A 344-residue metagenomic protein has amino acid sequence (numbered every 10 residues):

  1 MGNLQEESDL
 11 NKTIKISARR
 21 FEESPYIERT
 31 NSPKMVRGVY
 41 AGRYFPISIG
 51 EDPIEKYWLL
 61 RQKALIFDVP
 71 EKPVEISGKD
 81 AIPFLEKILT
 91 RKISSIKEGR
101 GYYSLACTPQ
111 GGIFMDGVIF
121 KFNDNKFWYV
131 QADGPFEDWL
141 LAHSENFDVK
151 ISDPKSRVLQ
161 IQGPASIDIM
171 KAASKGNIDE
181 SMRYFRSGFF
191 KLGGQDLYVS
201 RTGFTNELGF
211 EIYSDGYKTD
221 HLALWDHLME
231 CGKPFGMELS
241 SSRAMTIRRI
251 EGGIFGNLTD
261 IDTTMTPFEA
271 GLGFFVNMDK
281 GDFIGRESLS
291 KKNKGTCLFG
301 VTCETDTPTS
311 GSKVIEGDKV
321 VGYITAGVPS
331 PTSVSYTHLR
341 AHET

Functional and structural regions predicted by a protein language model:
G2-S104, G112: Acidic, proline/glycine-enriched N-terminal capping motif
F21-I27, P33, G38-Y44, D148-N293: Glycine-rich, acidic
L59-I66, M115-N123, I151-S152, L197-G209: Residues forming anionic-ligand binding surfaces in small-molecule and nucleic-acid pockets of primarily soluble enzymes
F67-E86, R157-Q162, S166, T296-T302: Short glycine-/aliphatic-rich beta-strand segments at the starts of folded cytosolic domains
S77, D215-G216, V301-D306, R340: A structural micro-motif recognizing beta-strand termini and the immediately following turn/loop segments
K79-I113, S166-Q195: Internal amphipathic helical hairpin motif
S95-A142: Well-ordered mid-protein domain cores that form the structural environment of catalytic cofactors
T337-T344: Conserved small/polar residues in nucleotide/adenosyl-binding loops
